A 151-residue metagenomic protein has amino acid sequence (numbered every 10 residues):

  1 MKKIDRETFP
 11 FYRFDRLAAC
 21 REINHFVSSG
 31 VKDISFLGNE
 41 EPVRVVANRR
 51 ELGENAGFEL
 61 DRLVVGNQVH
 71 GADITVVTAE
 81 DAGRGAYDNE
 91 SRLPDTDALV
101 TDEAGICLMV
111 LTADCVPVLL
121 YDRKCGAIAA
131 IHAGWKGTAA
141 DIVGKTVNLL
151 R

Functional and structural regions predicted by a protein language model:
M1-R13: Short, Gly/Pro- and small/polar-rich lid/capping loops
R13-R16, C20: RNA-interacting cores
R16, G30, Q68-G71: Residues that form or immediately flank small-molecule/cofactor binding pockets and catalytic motifs
C20-A56: Intrinsically disordered, low-complexity, positively charged segments
V46-R49, G53-I131: Phosphate-centric recognition/catalysis
V118-R151: Glycine- and Gly-Pro-enriched alpha-helical subdomains that act as flexible, kink-prone "lid/hinge" or packing modules
